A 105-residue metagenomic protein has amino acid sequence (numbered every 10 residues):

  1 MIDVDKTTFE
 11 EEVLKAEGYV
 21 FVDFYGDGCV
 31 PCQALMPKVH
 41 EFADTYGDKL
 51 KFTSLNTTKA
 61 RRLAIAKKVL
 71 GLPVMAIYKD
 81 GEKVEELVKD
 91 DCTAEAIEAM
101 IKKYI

Functional and structural regions predicted by a protein language model:
I2-Y19: A short beta-strand-turn-helix
D3-D5, F24, M36-A43, G47-R62: Thiol-based oxidoreductase modules, predominantly thioredoxin-like and allied folds used for disulfide exchange
Y19-V20, P73: Alpha/beta-hydrolase fold active-site loops
Y25-G28, G71: Short pre-active-site segment immediately N-terminal to redox-active cysteine/selenocysteine motifs in thiol-based
G28-L35: Short, thiol/selenol-centered motifs that function as redox-active sites or metal-ligating centers
K67-A76: Structural micro-motif
I77-I105: Non-catalytic, surface beta->alpha helical segment in thiol-disulfide oxidoreductase systems
